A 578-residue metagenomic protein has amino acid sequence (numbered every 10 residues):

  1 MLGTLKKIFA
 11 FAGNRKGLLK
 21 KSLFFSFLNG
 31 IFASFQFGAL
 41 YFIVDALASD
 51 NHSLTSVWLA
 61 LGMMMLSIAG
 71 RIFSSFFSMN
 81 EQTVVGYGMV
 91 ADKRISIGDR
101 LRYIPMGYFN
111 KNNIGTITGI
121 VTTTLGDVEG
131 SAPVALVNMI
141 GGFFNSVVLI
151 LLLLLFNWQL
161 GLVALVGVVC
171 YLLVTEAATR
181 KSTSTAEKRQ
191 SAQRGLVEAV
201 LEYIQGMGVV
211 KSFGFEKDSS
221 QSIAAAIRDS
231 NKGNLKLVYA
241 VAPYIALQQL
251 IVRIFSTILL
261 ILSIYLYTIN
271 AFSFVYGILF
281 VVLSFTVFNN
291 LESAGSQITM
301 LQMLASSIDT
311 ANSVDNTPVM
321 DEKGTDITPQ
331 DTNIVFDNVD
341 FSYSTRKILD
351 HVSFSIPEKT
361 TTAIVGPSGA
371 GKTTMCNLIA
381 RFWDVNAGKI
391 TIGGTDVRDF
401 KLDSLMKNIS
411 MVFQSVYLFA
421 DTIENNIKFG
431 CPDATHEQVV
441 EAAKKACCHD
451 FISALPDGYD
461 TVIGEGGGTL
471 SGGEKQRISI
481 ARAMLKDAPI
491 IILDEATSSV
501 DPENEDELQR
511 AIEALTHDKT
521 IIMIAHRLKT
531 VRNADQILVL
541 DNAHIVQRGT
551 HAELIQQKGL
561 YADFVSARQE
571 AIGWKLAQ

Functional and structural regions predicted by a protein language model:
M1-A33, S53-A60, S78, Q82 (+9 more regions): Membrane-integrated ABC transporters
F9-L18, M106-G107, T123-A132, L136 (+7 more regions): An intracellular "coupling" helix at the cytosolic face of ABC transporter transmembrane type-1 domains
L19-S74, L155-Q159, A271-F274: Transmembrane helix-loop-helix hairpins at lipid-water interfaces of multipass membrane proteins, especially the type-1
F24, L28, F32-Q36, L40-F42 (+2 more regions): Hydrophobic alpha-helical transmembrane segments of ABC transporter permease domains
Y87, I95-L125, A199-S222, S313-G324 (+3 more regions): Short intracellular "coupling" helices and adjacent cytoplasmic loop segments at the cytosolic face of multi-pass
A164-A178, L279-N290: Small-residue-enriched core segments of transmembrane alpha-helices in multipass membrane transport and channel
F215, Y239, T286-V314: Cytosolic ends of transmembrane helices, especially the final helix of ABC transmembrane type-1 domains
P329-Q578: ABC-type nucleotide-binding domain
